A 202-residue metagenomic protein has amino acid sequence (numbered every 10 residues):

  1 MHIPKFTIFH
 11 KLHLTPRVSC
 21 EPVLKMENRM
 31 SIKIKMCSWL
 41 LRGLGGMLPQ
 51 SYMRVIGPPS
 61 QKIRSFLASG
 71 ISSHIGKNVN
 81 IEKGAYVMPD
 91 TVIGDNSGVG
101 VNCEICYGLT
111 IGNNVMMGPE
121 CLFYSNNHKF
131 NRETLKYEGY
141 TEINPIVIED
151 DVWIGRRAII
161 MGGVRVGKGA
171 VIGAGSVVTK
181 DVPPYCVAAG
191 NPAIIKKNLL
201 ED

Functional and structural regions predicted by a protein language model:
M1-I71, D151, V164, G169 (+1 more regions): Terminal amphipathic alpha-helical/low-complexity segments used for targeting or macromolecular assembly
V55-S65, A85-I93, G98-V164, N191-P192 (+1 more regions): Flexible, glycine/small-residue-enriched loop-and-beta-strand segment within the central core of proteins
S73-I81: N-terminal segments that cap or nucleate solenoid repeat domains
G76, E149, R165, P183: Short conserved AdoMet
N80, G98, M116, W153 (+3 more regions): Short-chain dehydrogenase/reductase
C121, H128, S176-V177, P183: Flexible glycine-rich beta->alpha loop in the catalytic core of nucleotide-sugar glycosyltransferases
R156-V171, S176-K180: Beta-rich strand-turn-strand
P184-C186, I194: Glycine-centered loop/turn positions within well-structured domains that cap or flank conserved ligand/cofactor-binding
